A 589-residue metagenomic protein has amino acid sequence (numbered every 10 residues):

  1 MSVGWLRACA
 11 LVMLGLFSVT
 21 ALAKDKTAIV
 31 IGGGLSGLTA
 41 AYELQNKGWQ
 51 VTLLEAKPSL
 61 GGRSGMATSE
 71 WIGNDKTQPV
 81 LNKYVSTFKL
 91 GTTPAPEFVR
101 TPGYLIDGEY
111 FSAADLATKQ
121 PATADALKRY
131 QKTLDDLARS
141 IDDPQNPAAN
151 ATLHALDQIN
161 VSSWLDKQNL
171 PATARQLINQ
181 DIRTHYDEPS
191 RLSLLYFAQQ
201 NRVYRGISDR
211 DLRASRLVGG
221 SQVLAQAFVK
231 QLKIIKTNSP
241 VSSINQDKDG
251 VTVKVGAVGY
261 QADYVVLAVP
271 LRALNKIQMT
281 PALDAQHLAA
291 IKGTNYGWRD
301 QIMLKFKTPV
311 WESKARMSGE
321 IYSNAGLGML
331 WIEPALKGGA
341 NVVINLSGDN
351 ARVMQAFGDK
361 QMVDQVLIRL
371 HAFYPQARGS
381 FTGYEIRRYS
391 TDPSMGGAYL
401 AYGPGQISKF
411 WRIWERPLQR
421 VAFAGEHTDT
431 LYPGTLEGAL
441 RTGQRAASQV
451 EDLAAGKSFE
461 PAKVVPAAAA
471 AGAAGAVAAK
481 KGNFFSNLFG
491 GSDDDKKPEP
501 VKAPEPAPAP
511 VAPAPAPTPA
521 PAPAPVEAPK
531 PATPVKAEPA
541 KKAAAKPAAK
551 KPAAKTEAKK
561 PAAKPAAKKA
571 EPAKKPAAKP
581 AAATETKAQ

Functional and structural regions predicted by a protein language model:
K24-K26, V255-Y264: Core beta-strand elements of the Rossmann-like FAD/NAD(P) dinucleotide-binding domain in flavoenzyme oxidoreductases
K24-S36: Beta1/beta-strand and adjacent pyrophosphate-binding region of the FAD-binding site in flavoprotein oxidoreductases
I31, L54, V241, G259-R272: Short hydrophobic core segments
T39, G250, W298, K314-A468 (+1 more regions): Conserved flavin/dinucleotide-binding core of flavoenzymes
Q45-M66: Glycine-rich FAD pyrophosphate-binding loop
T68-D136: Dinucleotide-binding Rossmann-like beta1-alpha1 core, especially the glycine-rich loop that anchors the ADP
D142-S243, D247-G250, G259, A268 (+1 more regions): Active-site/ligand-binding neighborhood in enzyme catalytic cores
L267-A285: Flavin (primarily FAD) binding-site architecture
